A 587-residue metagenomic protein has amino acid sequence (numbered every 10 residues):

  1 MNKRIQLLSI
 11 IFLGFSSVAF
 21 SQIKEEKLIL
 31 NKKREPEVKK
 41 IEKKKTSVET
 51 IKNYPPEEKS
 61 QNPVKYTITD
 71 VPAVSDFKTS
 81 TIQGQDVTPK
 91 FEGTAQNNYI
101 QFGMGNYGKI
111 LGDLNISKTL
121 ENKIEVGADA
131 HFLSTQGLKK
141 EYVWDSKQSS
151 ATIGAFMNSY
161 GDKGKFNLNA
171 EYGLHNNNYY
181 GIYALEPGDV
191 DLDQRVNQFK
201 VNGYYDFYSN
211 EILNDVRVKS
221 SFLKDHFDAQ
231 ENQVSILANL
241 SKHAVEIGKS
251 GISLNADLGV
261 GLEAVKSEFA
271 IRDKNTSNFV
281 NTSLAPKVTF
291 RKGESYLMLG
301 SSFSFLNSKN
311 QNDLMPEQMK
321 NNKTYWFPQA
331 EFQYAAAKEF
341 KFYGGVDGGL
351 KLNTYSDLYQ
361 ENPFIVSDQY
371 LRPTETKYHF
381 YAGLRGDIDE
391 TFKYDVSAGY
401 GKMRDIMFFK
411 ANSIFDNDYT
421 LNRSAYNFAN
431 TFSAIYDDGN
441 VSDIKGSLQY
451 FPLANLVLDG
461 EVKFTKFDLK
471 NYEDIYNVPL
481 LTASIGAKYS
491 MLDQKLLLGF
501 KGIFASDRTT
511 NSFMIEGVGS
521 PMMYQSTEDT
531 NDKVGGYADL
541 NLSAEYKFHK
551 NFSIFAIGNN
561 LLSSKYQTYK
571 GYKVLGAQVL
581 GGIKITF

Functional and structural regions predicted by a protein language model:
M1-E25, A487, I557, A577 (+1 more regions): Bacterial Sec-dependent N-terminal signal peptides
S21-K90: N-terminal periplasmic/intermembrane-space "pro-region" immediately following the signal or transit peptide
T81-G84, F91-E141, D145-I153, G164: Outer-membrane beta-barrel translocator/receptor signature
T88-A95, L120-K123, Y160-K165, Y208-L213 (+7 more regions): Short loop/turn motifs that connect adjacent beta-strands in outer-membrane beta-barrel proteins
A95, I100, Y296-Q311, M319-F327 (+1 more regions): Exposed, low-structure sequence patches enriched in small/polar residues
L114, I153-A155, V201-G203, V234-L240 (+7 more regions): Membrane-embedded beta-strands of outer-membrane beta-barrel proteins, especially the hydrophobic/small aromatic
K118-L138, N255-D257, S277-L314, F451-K466 (+1 more regions): Surface-exposed extracellular loop regions of Gram-negative outer-membrane beta-barrel proteins
T135-Q148, T152, F166-Q233: Flexible loop and strand-edge segments within Gram-negative outer membrane beta-barrel domains
